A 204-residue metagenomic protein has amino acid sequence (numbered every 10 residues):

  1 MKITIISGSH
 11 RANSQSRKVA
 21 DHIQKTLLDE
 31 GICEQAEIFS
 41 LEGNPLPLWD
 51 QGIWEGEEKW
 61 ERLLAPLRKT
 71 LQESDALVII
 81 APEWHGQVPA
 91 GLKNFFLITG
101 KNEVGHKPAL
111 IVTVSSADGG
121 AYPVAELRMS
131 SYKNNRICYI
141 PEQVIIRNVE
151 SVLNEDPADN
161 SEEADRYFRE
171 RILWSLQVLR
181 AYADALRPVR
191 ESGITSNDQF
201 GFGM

Functional and structural regions predicted by a protein language model:
M1-T99, N160-L173, Q177-R180, L186-M204: N-terminal beta1-alpha1-beta2 submodule of the flavodoxin-like/Rossmannoid cofactor-binding fold
E37-L48, K101, N134-A158: Mobile beta-alpha loop/short-helix "lid" or hinge segments that flank ligand
N94-N102, M129-N134: A glycine- and small-aliphatic-rich helix-loop capping segment at beta-alpha/alpha-beta transitions that lines
G105: Short helix-loop-beta connector
P108-L153, Y167-E170: Short, glycine-/small-residue-rich phosphate/pyrophosphate-handling segment
G119, D156-E162: Intrinsic disorder/low-complexity signature
